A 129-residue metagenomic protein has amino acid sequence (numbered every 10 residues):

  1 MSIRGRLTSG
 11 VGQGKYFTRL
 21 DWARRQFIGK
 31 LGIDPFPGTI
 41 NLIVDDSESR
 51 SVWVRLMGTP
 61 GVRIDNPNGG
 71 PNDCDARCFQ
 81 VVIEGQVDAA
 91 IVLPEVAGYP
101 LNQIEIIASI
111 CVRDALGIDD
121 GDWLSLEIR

Functional and structural regions predicted by a protein language model:
M1-P100, D120-E127: Long, compositionally biased stretches
E105: Core nucleotidyl-transferase/polymerase catalytic module
A108-D114: Short alpha-helix capping/helix-loop boundary micro-motifs
R113, I128-R129: Short, charged beta-turn/beta-strand-edge "cap" motif at the junction between a beta-strand and an adjacent loop
A115-D119: A short glycine-leucine-enriched loop at secondary-structure breakpoints that most characteristically corresponds
